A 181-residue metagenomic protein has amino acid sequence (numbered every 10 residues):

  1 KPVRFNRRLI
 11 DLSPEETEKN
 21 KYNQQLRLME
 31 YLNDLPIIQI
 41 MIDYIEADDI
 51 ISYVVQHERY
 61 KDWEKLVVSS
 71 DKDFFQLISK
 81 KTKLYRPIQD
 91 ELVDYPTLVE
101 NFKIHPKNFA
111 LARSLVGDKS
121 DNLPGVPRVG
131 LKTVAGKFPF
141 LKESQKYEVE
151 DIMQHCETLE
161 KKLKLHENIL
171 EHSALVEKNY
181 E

Functional and structural regions predicted by a protein language model:
K1-V68, F74-L92: Noncatalytic, basic helical substrate-engagement surface that gates or grips nucleic-acid strands
N6-T17, N33-I38, Y60, K81 (+1 more regions): Non-catalytic nucleic-acid-binding/docking modules located in mid-to-C-terminal regions of nucleic-acid enzymes
K72-D73, K132: Acidic, divalent-metal-coordinating active-site segment for phosphoryl/phosphodiester hydrolysis, typified by short
